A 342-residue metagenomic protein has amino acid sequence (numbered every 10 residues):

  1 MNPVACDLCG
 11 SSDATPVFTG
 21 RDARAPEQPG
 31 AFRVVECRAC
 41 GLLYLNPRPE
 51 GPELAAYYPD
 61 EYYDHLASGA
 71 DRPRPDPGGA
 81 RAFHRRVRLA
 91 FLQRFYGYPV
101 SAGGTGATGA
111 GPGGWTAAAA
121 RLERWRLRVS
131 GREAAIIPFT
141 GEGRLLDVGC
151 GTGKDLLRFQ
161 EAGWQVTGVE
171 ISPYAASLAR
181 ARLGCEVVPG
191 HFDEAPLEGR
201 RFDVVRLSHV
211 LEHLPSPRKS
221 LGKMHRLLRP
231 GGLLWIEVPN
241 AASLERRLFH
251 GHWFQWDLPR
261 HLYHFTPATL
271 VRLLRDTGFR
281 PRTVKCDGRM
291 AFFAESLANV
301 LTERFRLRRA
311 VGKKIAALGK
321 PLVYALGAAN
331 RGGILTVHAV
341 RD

Functional and structural regions predicted by a protein language model:
M1-A5, G20-E27, K285-D342: A C-terminal cap/extension of S-adenosyl-L-methionine-dependent methyltransferases that defines the acceptor-substrate
M1-V87: N-terminal juxtadomain amphipathic helix that follows a signal peptide/anchor or precedes a small N-terminal auxiliary
N2-D7, A14, R128-F249, L262-D276 (+1 more regions): Conserved SAM-binding loop
A31, F254-A268: Acceptor-substrate binding/catalytic loop of class I
Y44-N46, L54, K154-L156, L244-R246 (+1 more regions): Short catalytic/ligand-binding loop motif for oxyanion handling, primarily in non-cytosolic enzymes, centered on
H65-R88, L92, Y96-P112, V284-G312: Compositionally biased, charge-rich terminal segments
V87-G104, G114, A118-E142: Conserved alpha-helix/loop element of class I SAM-dependent methyltransferases that forms part of the SAM/SAH-binding
G184-V187, H252-Q255, N299-E303: Short, hinge-like loop/turn segments at secondary-structure boundaries
